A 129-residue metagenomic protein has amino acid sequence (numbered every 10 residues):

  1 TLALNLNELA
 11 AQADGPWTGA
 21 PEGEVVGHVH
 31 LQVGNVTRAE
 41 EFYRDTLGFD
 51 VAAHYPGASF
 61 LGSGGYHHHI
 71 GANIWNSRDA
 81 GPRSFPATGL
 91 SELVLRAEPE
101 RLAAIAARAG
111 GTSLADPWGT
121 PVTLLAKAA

Functional and structural regions predicted by a protein language model:
T1-A53, G64-A129: Glyoxalase I/VOC metalloenzyme domain signal
Y55-G57: Ser/Thr- and Asn-enriched, surface-exposed coil loops between beta-strands
S59-L61: Beta-rich nucleic-acid/ligand-interaction surfaces
